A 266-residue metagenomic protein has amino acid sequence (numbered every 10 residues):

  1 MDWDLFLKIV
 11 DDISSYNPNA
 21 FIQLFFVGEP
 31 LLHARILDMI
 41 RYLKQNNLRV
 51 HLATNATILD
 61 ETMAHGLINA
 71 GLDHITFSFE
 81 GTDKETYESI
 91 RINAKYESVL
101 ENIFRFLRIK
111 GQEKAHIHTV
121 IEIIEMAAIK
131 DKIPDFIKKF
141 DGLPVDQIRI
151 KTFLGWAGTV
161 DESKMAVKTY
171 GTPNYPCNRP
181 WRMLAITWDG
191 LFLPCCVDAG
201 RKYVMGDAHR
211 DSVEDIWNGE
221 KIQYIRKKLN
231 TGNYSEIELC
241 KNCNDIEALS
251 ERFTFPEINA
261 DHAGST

Functional and structural regions predicted by a protein language model:
M1-F140, D146-K151: Radical SAM/AdoMet-radical enzyme domain recognition
M1-L5, F255-S265: Short cysteine/histidine-rich metal-coordination sites, predominantly Zn2+-binding motifs
F6-K8, L72, V167-Y170, G190: Short secondary-structure boundary micro-motifs
L32-H33, D60, D83-T86, A128-I133 (+4 more regions): Short catalytic/ligand-binding loop motif for oxyanion handling, primarily in non-cytosolic enzymes, centered on
R108-H118, K138-Y175, L191-F192, V197-S250: C-terminal accessory region of radical SAM enzymes
N178-P180: Short, small/polar residue-rich loop motifs at catalytic or cofactor-binding pockets
M183: Short hydrophobic/aromatic beta-strand element in the GNAT-like acyltransferase core that lines or flanks the acyl-donor
I186-T187: Short, acidic, Ser/Thr-enriched surface-loop or helix-capping motifs
